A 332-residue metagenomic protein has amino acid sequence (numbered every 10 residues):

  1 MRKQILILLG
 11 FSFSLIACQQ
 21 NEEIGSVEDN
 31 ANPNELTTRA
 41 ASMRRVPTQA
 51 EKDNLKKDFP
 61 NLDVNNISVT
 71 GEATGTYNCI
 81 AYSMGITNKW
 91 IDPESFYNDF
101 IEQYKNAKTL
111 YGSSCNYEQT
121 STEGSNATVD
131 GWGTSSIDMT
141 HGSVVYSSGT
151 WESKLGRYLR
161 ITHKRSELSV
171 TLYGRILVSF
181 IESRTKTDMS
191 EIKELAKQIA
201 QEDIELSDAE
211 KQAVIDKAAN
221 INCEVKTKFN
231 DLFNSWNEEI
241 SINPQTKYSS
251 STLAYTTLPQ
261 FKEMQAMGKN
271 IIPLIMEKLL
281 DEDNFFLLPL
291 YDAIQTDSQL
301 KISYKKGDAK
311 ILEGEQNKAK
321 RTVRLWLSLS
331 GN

Functional and structural regions predicted by a protein language model:
R2-L8: Sec-dependent signal peptide recognition, specifically the positively charged N-region followed immediately by
S14-A17: C-terminal motif of bacterial Sec signal peptides marking the signal peptidase cleavage site
Q19-E22: Bacterial signal peptide processing site
V27-R44: Post-signal peptide N-terminal segment of mature Sec-exported envelope proteins
N54-K108: Cysteine-nucleophile protease catalytic domains, especially the papain-like/related folds used in DUB/UBL proteases
Y97-L159: ...with weaker cross-activation on analogous glycine-rich loops/strands in unrelated enzymes
S136-D138, G142-S190, R321-S328: Active-site or metal-binding loop neighborhoods of secreted/extracellular toxin and effector enzymes
D188-N332: Extended repeat-based scaffolds of very large eukaryotic assembly and lipid-transport proteins
